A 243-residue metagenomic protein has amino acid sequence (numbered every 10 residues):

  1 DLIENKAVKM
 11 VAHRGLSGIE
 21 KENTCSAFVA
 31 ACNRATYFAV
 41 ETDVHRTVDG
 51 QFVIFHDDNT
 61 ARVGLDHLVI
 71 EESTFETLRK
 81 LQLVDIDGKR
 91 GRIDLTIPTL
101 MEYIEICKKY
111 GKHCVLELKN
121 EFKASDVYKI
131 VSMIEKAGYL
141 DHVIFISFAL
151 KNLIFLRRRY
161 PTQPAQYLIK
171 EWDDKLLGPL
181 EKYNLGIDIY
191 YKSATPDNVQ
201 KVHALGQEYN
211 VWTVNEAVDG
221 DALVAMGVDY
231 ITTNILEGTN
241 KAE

Functional and structural regions predicted by a protein language model:
D1-E243: Phosphate-group recognition and catalysis centered on beta-loop-alpha active-site segments
